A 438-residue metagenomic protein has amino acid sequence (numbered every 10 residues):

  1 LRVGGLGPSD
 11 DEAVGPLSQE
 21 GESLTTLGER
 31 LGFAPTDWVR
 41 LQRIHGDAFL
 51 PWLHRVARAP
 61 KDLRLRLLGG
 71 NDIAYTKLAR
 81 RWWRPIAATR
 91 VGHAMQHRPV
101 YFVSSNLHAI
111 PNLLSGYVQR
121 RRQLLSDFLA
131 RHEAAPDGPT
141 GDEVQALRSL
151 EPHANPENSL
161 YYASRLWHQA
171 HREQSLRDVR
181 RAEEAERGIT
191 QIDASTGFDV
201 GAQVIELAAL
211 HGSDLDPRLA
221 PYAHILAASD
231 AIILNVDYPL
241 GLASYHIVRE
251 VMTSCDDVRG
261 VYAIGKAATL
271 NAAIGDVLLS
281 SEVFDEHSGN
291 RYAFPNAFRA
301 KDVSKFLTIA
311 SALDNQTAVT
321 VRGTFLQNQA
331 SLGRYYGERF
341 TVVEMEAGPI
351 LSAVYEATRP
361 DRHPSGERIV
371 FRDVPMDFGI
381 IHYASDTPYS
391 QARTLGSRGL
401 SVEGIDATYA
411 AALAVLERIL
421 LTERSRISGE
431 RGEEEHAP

Functional and structural regions predicted by a protein language model:
L1-P438: Accessory terminal and edge-of-domain segments that mediate assembly/interaction and cofactor placement around
